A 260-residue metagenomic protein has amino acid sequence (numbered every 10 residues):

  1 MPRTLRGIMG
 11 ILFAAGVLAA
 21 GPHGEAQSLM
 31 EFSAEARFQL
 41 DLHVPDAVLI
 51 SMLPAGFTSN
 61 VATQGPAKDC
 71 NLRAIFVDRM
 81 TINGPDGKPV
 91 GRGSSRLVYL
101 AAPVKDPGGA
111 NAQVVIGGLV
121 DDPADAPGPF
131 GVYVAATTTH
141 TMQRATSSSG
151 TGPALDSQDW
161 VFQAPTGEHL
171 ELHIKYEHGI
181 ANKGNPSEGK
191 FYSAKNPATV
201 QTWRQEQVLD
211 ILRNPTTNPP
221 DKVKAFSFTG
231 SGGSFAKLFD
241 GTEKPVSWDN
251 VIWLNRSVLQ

Functional and structural regions predicted by a protein language model:
M1-T4: N-terminal secretory signal peptides that target proteins for export/translocation
I8-A20: Bacterial N-terminal signal peptides
G21-A26: Sec/Tat signal peptide C-region and signal peptidase I cleavage site
Q27-M80, P215-T229, K237-E243, W248-Q260: N-terminal domain-onset segments
L40, A74-V77, L100-A102, I116-G117 (+1 more regions): Generic structural hydrophobic/aromatic packing signal, biased to beta-strands
T81-V161: Aromatic- and glycine-enriched beta-alpha-beta binding-site module
A135-Q260: Interaction-surface and assembly-scaffold signal
